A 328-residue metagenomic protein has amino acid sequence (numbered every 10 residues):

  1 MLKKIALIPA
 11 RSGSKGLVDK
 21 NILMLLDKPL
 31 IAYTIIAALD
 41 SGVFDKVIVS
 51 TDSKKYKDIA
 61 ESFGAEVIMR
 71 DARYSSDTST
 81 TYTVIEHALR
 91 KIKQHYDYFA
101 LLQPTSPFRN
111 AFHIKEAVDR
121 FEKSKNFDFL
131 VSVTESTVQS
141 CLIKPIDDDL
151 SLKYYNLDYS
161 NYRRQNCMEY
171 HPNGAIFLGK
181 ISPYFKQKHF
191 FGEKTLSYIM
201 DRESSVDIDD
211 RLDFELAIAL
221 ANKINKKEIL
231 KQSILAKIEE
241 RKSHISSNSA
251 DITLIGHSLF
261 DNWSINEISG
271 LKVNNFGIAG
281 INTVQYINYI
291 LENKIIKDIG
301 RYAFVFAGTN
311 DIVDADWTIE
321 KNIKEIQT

Functional and structural regions predicted by a protein language model:
K3-S50: N-terminal glycine-rich phosphate-binding loop and ensuing alpha1 helix
I5-L7, I252-I255, N274, A303-V305: Conserved beta-strand elements of the Class I
T34, L271-Y286: A short beta-strand-loop structural module common to alpha/beta enzyme folds
I48, K54-A100, F108-D119: Short phosphate-binding loop-to-helix
T83, P107-D201: Conserved core of the sugar-phosphate nucleotidyltransferase
Y198-I199, S204-E228: Hydrophobic helical membrane-anchoring modules
K226-T253, S264-S269: N-terminal secretory targeting modules
E267-N274, N288-T328: Alpha-helical cap/lid subdomain in secreted, periplasmic, or secretory-pathway luminal O-acyl-processing enzymes
